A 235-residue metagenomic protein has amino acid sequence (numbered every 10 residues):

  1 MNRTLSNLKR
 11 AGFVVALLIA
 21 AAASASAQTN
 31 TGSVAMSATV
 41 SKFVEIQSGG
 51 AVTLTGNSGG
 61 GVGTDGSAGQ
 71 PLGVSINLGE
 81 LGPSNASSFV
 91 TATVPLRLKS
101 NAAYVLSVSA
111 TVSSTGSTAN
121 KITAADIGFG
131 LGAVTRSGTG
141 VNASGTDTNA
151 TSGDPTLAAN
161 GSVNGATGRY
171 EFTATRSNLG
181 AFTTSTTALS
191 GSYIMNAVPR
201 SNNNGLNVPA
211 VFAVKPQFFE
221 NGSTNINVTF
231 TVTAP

Functional and structural regions predicted by a protein language model:
M1-R3, A21, R97: Intrinsic disorder/low-complexity segments
N2-F13: Bacterial N-terminal signal peptides that target proteins for export
N2-R3, F129, S162, R169: Helix-centric, low-specificity signal for extended rod-like, repetitive segments
L5-S6, G132, F172: General helical secondary-structure elements
V15-L17: Single-pass alpha-helical transmembrane signal-anchor segments
I19-A27: Sec/Tat signal peptide C-region and signal peptidase I cleavage site
A27-G161, T187-P235: N-terminal small/polar-rich segments of proteins
N164-R200: Acidic, glycine-rich flexible loop segments
